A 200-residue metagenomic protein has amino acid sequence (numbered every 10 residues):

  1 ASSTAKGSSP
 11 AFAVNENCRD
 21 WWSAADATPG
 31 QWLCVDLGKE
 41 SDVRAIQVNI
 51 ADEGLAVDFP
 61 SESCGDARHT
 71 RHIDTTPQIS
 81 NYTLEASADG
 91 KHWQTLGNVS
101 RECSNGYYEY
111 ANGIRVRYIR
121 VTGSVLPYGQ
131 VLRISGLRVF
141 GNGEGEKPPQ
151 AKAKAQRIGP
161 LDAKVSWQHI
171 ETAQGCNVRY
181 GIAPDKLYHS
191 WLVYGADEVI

Functional and structural regions predicted by a protein language model:
A1-S3: Extracellular carbohydrate-recognition regions
S8-G97, R101-K152, I158, S166-Q168 (+1 more regions): Aromatic, loop-rich ligand-recognition surfaces of beta-strand-rich domains
R157-G159, I182-A183: Low-complexity, disordered linker/stalk regions enriched in Pro/Thr/Ser/Gly
G175-I200: Recognizes extended acidic, P/S/T-rich segments that occur within or adjacent to Ig-like beta-sandwich modules
